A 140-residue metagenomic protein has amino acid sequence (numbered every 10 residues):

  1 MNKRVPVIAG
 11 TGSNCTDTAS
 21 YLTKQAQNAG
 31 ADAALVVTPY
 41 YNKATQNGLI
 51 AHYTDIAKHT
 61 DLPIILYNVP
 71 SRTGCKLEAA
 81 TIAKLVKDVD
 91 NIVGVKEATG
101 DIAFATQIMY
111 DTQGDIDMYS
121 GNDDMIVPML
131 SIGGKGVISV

Functional and structural regions predicted by a protein language model:
M1-G74, K84: Active-site beta->alpha loop and helix N-cap motifs at the rims of alpha/beta catalytic domains
K58-H59, R72-V140: Catalytic alpha/beta core domains of metabolic enzymes, predominantly
